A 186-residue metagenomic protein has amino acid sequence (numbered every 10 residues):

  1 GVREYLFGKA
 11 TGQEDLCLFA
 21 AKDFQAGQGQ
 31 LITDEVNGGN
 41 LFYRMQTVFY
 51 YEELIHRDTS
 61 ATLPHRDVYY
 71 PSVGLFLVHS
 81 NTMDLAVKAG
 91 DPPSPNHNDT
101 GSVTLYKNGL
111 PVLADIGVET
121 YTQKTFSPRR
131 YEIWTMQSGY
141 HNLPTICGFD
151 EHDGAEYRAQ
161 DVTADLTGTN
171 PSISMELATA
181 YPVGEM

Functional and structural regions predicted by a protein language model:
G1-V112, T167-G168, S174: Carbohydrate-active enzyme catalytic cores, enriched for enzymes that act on polyanionic acidic polysaccharides
Y5-L6, A10, D15-V36, L41-F42 (+2 more regions): CBM-like, beta-strand-rich accessory domains located in the C-terminal region of large, secreted polysaccharide-active
R57-T59, Y121, E156: Short linear functional motifs in flexible/disordered or boundary regions
G90, I116-G117, F149: Surface loops and adjacent helix of pleckstrin homology
P93-S94, E119-Y121, Y181: Short, surface-exposed beta-strand-loop junctions and turns on beta-sheet-rich folds
N96, A114-D115, G184-M186: Extended hydrophobic-aromatic, low-complexity segments
L113-T125: Cytochrome P450 core scaffold surrounding the K-helix E-X-X-R motif and the conserved "meander" helix-loop region
